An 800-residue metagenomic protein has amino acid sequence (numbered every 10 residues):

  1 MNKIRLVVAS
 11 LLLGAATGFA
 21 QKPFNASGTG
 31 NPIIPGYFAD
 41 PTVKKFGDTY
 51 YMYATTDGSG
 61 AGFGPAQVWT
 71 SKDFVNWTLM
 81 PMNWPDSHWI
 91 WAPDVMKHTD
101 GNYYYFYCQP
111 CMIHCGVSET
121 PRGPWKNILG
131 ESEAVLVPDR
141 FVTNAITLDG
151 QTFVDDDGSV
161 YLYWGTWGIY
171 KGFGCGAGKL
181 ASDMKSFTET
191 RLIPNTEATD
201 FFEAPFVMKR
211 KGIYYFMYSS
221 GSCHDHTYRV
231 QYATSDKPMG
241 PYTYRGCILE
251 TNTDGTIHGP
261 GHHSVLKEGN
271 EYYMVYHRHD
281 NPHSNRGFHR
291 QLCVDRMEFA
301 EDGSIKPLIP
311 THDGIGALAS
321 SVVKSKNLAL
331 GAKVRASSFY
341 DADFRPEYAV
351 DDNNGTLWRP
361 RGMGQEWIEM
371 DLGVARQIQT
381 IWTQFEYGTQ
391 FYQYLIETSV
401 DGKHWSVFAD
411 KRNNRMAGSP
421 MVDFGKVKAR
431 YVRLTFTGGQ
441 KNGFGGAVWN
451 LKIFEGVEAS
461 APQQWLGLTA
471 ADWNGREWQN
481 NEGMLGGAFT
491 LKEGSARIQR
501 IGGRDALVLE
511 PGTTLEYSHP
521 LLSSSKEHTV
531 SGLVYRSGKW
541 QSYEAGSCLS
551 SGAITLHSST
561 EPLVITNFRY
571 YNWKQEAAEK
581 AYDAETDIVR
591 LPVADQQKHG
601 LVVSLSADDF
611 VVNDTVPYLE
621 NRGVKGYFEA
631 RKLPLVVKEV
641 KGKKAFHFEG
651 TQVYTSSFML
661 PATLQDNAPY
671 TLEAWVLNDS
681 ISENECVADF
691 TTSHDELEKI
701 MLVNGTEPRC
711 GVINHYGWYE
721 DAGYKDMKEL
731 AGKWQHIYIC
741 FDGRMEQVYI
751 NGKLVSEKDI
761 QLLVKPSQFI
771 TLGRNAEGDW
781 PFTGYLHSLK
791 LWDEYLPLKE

Functional and structural regions predicted by a protein language model:
Q21-T199, K209-G255, N270-E271, H277-S321 (+1 more regions): Beta-rich carbohydrate-recognition and catalytic domains
G287-Q291, G439-V448, S558-N567, Q747-Y749 (+1 more regions): Extracellular carbohydrate recognition
M297, I381, I396, L451-I453 (+5 more regions): Extracellular beta-strand elements of beta-rich domains used for carbohydrate recognition/degradation or cell-matrix
D302-I305, T311-D351, R361-G362, E386-E397 (+4 more regions): Juxtadomain low-complexity/linker regions and immediately adjacent membrane-anchoring helices
D351-A461, N572: Aromatic, loop-rich ligand-recognition surfaces of beta-strand-rich domains
W465, N474-N481, T490, R500-G502 (+10 more regions): Extracellular glycan-recognition modules
S518-H519, G711-H736: Short, aromatic/His-centered strand-loop micro-motif at the edge of beta-sheets
G546-L563, K758-Y785: Flexible glycan-contacting loops in extracellular carbohydrate-active proteins
